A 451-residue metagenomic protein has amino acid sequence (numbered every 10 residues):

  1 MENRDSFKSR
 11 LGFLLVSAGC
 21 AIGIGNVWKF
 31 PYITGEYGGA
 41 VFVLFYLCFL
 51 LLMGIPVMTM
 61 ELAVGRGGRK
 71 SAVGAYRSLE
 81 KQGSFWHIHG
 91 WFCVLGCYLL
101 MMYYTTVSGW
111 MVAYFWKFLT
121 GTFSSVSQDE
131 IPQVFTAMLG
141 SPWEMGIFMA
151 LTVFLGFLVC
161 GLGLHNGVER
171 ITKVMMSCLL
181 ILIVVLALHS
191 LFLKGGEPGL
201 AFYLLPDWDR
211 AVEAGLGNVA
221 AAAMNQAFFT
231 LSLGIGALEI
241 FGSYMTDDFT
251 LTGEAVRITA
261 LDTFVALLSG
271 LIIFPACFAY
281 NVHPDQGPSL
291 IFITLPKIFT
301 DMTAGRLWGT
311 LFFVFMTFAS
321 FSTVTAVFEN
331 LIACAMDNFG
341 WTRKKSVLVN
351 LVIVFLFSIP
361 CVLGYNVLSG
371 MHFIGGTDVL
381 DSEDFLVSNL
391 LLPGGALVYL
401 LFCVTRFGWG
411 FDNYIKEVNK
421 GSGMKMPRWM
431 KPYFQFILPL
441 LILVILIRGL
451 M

Functional and structural regions predicted by a protein language model:
M1-W28, V57-L62, R66-I88, T246-T250 (+1 more regions): Membrane-interface "cap" regions at the ends of multi-pass membrane proteins
E2-F7, E169, K173-F321, K345-S346 (+1 more regions): Membrane-embedded translocation segments of transport machinery
E2-S6, I33-Y37, G67-F92, T105-H165 (+5 more regions): Inter-helical loop and helix-membrane interface segments of multi-pass membrane transporters/permeases
S6, G12-L14, C20, P142 (+6 more regions): Loop-to-transmembrane helix boundary motifs in multi-pass membrane proteins
S6-S17, F42-F45, S84-Y98, I147-T152 (+6 more regions): Select transmembrane alpha-helical segments in multipass membrane proteins
G12-F49, G236-G242, T252-V256, A260-L261 (+2 more regions): Transmembrane helix-boundary motif of multi-pass solute transporters/channels
G74, S108-G140, Y244-D248, G253 (+6 more regions): Helix-loop-helix connectors at the membrane interface of multi-pass transporters/channels
H89, V94, F339-L351, S382-I442: C-terminal membrane-solvent junction of multi-pass transporters and transport-like membrane proteins
